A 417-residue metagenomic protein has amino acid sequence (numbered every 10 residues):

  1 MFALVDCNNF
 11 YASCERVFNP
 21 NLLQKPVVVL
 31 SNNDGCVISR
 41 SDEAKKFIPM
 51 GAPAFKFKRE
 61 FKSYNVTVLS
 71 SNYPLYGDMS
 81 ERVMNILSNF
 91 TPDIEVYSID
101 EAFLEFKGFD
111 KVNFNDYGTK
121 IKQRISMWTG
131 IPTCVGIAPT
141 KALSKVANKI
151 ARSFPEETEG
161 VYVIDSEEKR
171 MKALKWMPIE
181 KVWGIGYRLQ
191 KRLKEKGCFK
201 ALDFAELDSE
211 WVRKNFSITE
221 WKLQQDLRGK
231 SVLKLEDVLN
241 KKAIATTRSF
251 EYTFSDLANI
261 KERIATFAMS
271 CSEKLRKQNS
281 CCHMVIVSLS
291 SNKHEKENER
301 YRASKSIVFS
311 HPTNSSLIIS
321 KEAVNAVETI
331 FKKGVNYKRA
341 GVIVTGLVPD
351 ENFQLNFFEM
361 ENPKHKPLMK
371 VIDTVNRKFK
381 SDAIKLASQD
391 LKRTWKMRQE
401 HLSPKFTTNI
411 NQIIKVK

Functional and structural regions predicted by a protein language model:
M1-I99, F103, L227: Residues that scaffold, gate, or flank divalent-cation-dependent active/transport sites
E15-R16, S39-D42, L143-A151, S217 (+2 more regions): Short acidic, glycine/serine/threonine-rich loops at helix termini
K45, K181, K191-N336: DNA-contacting surface of Y-family translesion DNA polymerases
Y97-E101, A138-K141, S280-M284, V335-R339: Short Gly/Ser/Thr- and Asp/Glu-enriched loop/turn motifs at secondary-structure junctions
L104-K122, G197: Catalytic palm subdomain of template-directed nucleic-acid polymerases, centered on the conserved carboxylate motif
F114-P178: Long, highly charged, low-complexity intrinsically disordered interaction regions that mediate electrostatic DNA/RNA
P312-K417: Acidic, metal-coordinating catalytic segment for phosphate/diphosphate chemistry, firing primarily on the Nudix
